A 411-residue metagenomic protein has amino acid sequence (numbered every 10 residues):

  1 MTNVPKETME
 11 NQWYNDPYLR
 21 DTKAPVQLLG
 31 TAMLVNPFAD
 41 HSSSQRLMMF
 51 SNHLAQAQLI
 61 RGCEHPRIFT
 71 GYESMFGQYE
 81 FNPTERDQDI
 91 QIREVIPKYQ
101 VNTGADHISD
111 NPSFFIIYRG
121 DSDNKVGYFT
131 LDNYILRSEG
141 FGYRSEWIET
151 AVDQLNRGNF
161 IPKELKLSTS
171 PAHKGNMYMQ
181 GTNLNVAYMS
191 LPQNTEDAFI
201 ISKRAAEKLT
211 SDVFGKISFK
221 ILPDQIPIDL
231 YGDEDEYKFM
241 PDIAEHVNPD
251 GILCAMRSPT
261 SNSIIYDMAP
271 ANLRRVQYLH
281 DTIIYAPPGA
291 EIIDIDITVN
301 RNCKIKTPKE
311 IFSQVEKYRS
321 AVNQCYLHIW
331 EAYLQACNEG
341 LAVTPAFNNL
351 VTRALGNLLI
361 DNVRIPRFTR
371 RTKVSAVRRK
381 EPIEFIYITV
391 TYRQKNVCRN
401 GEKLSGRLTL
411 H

Functional and structural regions predicted by a protein language model:
T2-K395, N400-E402, G406-L410: Long, charge-dense accessory insertions within large macromolecular proteins
